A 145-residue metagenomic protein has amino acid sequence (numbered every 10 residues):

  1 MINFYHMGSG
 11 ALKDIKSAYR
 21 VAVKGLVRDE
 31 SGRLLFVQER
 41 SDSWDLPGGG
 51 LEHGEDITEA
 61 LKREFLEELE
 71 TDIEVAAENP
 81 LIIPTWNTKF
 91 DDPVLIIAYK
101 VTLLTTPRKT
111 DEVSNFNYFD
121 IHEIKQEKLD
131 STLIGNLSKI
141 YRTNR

Functional and structural regions predicted by a protein language model:
M1-K24: Acidic, metal-coordinating catalytic segment for phosphate/diphosphate chemistry, firing primarily on the Nudix
V21, I83-P107: Active-site-adjacent beta-strand/loop module that shapes the phosphate/pyrophosphate-binding cleft
V21-V23, G32, I97, S114: Change "...and in nucleic-acid phosphodiester-cleaving endonucleases..." to "...and in nucleic-acid processing enzymes
V27-R28, F36, V101, Y118: Conserved hydrophobic "DFG−1" position in protein kinase catalytic cores
D29-E68: Conserved Nudix-box catalytic region and its N-terminal flanking loop in Nudix hydrolases and closely related
R33-L34, T105-K109: Short helix-loop capping/hinge motifs at secondary-structure junctions, enriched in acidic/polar residues
D72-I82: A short coil-to-beta-strand element that immediately follows conserved catalytic motifs
A98-K100, R108-I140: NUDIX/MutT-family hydrolases
